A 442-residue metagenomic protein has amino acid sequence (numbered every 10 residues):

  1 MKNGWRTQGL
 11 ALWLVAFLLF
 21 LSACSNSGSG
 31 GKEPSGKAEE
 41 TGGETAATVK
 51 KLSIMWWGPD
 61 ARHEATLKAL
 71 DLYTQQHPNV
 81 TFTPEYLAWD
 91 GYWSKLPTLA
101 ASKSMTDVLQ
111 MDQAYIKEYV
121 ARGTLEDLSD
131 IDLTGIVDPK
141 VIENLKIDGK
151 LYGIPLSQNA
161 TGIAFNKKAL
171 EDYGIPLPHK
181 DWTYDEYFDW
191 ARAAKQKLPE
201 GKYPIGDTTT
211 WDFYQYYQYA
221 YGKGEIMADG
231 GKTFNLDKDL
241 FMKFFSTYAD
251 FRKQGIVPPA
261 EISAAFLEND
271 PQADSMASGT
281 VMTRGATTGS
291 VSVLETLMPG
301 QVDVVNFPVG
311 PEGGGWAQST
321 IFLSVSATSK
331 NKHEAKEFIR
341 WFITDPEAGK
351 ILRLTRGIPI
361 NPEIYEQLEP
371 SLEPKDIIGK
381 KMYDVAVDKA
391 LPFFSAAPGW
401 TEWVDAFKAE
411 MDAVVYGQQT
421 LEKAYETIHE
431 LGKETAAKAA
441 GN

Functional and structural regions predicted by a protein language model:
K2-G9, L21-K117, L133, L177 (+9 more regions): Conserved N-terminal structural module of periplasmic/extracytoplasmic solute-binding proteins
E44, E126-P139, H179-K180, L198-P199 (+7 more regions): Short, solvent-exposed loop/beta-turn-alpha elements that line the ligand-binding surface or hinge of extracytoplasmic
A46, L125, G289-S292, I321 (+3 more regions): Mature extracytoplasmic/periplasmic domains
T98, D107, T134-A169, G201-P204 (+3 more regions): A structural signal for short loop-to-beta-strand junctions that line the ligand-binding cleft of periplasmic/secreted
D107-Q110, M282-T287, D303: Paired acidic/hydrophobic, glycine-rich loop segments that form the ligand-binding mouth/hinge of periplasmic-binding
D112-G162, P299, D303-V305, S371-D376 (+1 more regions): Hinge/lid segment of periplasmic solute-binding proteins
Y152-L156, T161, E186-L240, V281: Extracytoplasmic/periplasmic solute-binding protein
A191, T233-A265: Glycine-centered hinge/linker elements that transmit conformational signals in sensory and ligand-binding systems
